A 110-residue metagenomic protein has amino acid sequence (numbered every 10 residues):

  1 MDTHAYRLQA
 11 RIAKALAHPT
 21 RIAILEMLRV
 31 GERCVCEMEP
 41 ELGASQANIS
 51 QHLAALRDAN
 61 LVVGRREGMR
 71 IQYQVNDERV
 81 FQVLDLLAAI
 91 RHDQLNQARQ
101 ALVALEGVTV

Functional and structural regions predicted by a protein language model:
M1-H4, F81-V110: Amphipathic alpha-helical dimerization/coiled-coil segments that flank or bridge DNA-binding/regulatory modules
H4-A47, R70-V80: N-terminal helix-turn-helix DNA-binding core of bacterial DNA-binding proteins
A15, D58, A89-H92: Regular, well-ordered alpha-helical segments
E26, A47, D58, A101-G107: Compositionally biased non-globular segments, especially hydrophobic aliphatic-rich helices of signal peptides
P40, Q51, R57-D58: Alpha-helical residues within the helix-turn-helix
R57-E67, Q74: Beta-hairpin "wing" of winged helix-turn-helix
